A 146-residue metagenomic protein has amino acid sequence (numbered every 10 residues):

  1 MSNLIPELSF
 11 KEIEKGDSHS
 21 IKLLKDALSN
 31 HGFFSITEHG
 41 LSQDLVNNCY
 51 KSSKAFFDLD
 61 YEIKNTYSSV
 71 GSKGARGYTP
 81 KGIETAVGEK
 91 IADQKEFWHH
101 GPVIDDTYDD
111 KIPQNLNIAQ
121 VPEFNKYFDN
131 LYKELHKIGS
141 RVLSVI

Functional and structural regions predicted by a protein language model:
M1-V145: Peripheral, non-catalytic segments flanking oxidoreductase cores
